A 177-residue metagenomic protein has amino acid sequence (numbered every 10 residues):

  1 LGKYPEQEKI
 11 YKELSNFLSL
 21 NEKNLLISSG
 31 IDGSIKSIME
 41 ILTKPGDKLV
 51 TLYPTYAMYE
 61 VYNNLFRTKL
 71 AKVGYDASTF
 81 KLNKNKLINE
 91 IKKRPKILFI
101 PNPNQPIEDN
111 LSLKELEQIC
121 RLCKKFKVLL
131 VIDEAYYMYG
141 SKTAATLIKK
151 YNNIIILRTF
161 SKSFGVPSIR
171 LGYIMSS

Functional and structural regions predicted by a protein language model:
L1-D32, S37: N-terminal small-domain helix-loop-helix segment of the aminotransferase-like
E8, K12, I41-I100: PLP-dependent aminotransferase-like
N21-L25, P45-K48, E134, N152-N153: Short acidic capping loops at alpha-helix termini that bridge into adjacent secondary structure
L25, P95, V128, N153-I154: Short, conserved active-site loop motifs that form the nucleotide-linked donor/cofactor pocket
G30-T43, I132-Y136, G140-S141, A145-K149: Glycine/small-residue-rich loop that forms an oxyanion/phosphate-binding "nest" at active or ligand-binding sites
F66, K125-F126, Y151: Helix C-cap/helix->beta junction micro-motif
S78-Y136: Active-site phosphate-binding strand-loop segment of PLP-dependent enzymes
Y136-M138, K150-S177: Active-site PLP attachment segment
